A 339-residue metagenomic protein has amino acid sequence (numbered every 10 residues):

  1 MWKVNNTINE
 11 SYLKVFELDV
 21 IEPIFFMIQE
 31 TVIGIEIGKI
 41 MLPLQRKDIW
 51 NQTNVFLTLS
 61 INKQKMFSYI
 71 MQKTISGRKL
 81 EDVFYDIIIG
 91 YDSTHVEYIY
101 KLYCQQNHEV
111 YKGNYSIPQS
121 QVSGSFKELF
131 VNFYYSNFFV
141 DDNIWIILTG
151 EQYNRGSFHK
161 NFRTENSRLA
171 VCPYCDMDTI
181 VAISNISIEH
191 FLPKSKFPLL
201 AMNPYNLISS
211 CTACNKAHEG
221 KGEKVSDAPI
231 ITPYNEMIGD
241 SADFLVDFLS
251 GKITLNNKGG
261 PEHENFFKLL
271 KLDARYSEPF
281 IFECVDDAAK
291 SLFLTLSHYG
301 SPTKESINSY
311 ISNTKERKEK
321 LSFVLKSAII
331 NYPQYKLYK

Functional and structural regions predicted by a protein language model:
W2-T74, K258-K339: C-terminal, charged low-complexity interaction regions
D82-I144: Internal, well-ordered alpha/beta segment that forms a basic, Gly-enriched binding/recognition surface
S116-V171, K196-A201: Short, charged surface segments at domain edges that flank catalytic/cofactor-binding sites
I146-R155, P173, I183-F191, L296 (+1 more regions): Short, surface-exposed recognition loops or helix-turn segments adjacent to catalytic cores
K160-N185, C211: Short cysteine-rich loop/turn motifs with clustered Cys
D176-N206, G220-K224, T232: Histidine-centered nuclease catalytic patch
P198-M202, K216-K252: Polybasic, low-complexity binding patches
